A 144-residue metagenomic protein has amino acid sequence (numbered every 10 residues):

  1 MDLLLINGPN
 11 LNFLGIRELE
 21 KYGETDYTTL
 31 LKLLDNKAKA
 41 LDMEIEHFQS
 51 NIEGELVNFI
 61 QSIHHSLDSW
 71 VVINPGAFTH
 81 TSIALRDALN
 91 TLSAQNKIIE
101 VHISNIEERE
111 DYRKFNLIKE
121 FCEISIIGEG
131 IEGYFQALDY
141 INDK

Functional and structural regions predicted by a protein language model:
M1-L4: Extreme N-terminal starter segment of soluble prokaryotic enzymes
P9-L11, G76-T79, S104-I106: Short glycine-rich anion-binding loops that position phosphate/pyrophosphate groups of nucleotides and phosphorylated
E20-K39: Short catalytic helix/loop segments, enriched in acidic residues and glycine and frequently bearing histidine
E46-G54: Short beta->alpha junction loops
E46-H47, A94, E107-K144: Short, glycine-/small-residue-rich phosphate/pyrophosphate-handling segment
T81-S93: Short Gly/Thr/Asp-enriched flexible loops that form oxyanion-binding sites at enzyme active sites
T91-E107: Short, acidic/small-residue loops that bind anionic groups at enzyme active sites
